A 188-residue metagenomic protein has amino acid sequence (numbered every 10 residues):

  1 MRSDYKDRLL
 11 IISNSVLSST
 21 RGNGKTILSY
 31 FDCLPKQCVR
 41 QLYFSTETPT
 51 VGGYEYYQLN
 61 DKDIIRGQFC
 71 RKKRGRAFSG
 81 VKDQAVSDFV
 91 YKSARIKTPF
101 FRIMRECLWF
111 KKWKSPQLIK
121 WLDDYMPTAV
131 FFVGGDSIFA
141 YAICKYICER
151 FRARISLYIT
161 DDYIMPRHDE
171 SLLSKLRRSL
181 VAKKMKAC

Functional and structural regions predicted by a protein language model:
M1-A77: N-terminal subdomain of nucleotide-sugar transferases
L9, A129, V133, C144-P166: Active-site proximal beta-strand in glycosyltransferases
L59-V86, I155-M165: Short, solvent-exposed beta-strand-terminating loops
S79-A129, R178: Conserved nucleotide-sugar donor-binding subdomain of glycosyltransferases
W113, A142, Y146-R150, K175-C188: Membrane-proximal helix-turn-helix segments that form the acceptor-binding/catalytic region of lipid-linked
G134-I138: Short, solvent-exposed amphipathic helices
R167-L172: Short acidic, glycine/proline-rich loop/turn micro-motifs
